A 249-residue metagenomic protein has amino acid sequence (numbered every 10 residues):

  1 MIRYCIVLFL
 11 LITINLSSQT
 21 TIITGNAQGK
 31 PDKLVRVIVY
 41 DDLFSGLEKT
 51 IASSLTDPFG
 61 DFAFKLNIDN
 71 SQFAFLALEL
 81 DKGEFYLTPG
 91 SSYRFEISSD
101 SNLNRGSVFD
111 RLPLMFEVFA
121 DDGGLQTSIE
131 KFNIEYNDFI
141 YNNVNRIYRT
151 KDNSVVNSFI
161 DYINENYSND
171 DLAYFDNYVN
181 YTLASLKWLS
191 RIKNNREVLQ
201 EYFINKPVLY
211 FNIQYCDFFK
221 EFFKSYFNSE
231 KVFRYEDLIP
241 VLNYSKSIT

Functional and structural regions predicted by a protein language model:
M1-G25: Bacterial Sec-dependent N-terminal signal peptides
Q19-D171, W188-N205: A non-transmembrane, solvent-exposed segment enriched in polar/low-complexity residues
N169-Y174, L209, I213: Short solvent-exposed coil/turn linkers within tandem alpha-helical repeat scaffolds
Y181-T249: Charged, long alpha-helical assembly modules
